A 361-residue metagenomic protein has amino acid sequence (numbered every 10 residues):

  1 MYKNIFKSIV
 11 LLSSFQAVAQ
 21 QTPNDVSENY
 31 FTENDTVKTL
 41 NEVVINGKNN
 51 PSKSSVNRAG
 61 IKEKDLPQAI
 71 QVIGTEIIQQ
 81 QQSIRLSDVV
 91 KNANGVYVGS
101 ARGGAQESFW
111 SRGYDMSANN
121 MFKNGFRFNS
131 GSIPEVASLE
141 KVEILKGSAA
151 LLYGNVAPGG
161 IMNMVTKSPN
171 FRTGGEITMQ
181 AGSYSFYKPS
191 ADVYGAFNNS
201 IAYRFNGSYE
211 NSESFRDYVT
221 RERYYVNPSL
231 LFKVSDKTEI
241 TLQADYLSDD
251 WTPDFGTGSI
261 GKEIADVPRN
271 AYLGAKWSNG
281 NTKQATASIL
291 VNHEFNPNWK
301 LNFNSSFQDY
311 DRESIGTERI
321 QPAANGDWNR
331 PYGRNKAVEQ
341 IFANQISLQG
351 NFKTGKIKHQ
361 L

Functional and structural regions predicted by a protein language model:
M1-E33: Cleavable N-terminal targeting peptides that direct proteins into the secretory/outer-membrane pathway or into
K38-R172: Acidic, small-polar-rich N-terminal luminal/periplasmic segments of exported/outer-membrane proteins
I73, Q81, Q106, G159 (+5 more regions): Transmembrane beta-barrel architecture of outer-membrane proteins
S138-E140, L151-P228, V234-T238, A285: Outer-membrane beta-barrel translocator/receptor signature
G175-I177, Y203-F205, I240-L242, L301-S305 (+1 more regions): Transmembrane beta-strands of outer-membrane beta-barrel proteins
A191-G195, P228-F232, I289-H293, N344-G350: Residues on the lipid-exposed face of transmembrane beta-strands in outer-membrane beta-barrel proteins
N198-N199, K233-K237, N296-N298, Q349 (+1 more regions): Outer-membrane beta-barrel channels and translocator barrels
E210, S214, N227-E294, K300 (+1 more regions): Acidic/polar loop-and-plug regions of large Gram-negative outer-membrane beta-barrel proteins
